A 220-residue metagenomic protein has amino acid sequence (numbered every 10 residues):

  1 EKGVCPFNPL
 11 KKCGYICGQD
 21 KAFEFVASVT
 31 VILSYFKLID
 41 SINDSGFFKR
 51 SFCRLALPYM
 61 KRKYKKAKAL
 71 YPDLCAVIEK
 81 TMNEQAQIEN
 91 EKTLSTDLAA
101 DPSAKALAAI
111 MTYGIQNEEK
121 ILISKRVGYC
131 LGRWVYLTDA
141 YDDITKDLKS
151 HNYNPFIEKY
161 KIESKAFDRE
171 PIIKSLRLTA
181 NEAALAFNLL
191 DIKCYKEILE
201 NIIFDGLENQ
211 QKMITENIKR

Functional and structural regions predicted by a protein language model:
E1-R126, R133, L137-S164, D168-R177 (+2 more regions): Acidic catalytic motifs of isoprenoid enzymes
